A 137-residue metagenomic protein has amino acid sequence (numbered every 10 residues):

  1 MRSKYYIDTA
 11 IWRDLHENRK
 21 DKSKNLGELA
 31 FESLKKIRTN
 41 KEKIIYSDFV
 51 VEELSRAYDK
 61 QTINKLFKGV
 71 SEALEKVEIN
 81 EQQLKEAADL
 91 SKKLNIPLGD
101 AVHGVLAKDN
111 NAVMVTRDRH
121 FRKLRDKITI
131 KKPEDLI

Functional and structural regions predicted by a protein language model:
M1-I45, A57-I63, I137: Short, well-structured N-terminal submotif of metal-dependent ribonuclease cores
M1-K4, K36, G104, K108-I137: Acidic, PIN/NYN-like endoribonuclease modules and their adjacent C-terminal/linker elements
I11, V50, Q83, V102-H103 (+1 more regions): Alpha-helix capping/helix-boundary segments
I45, V77-E78, K131: General small-molecule cofactor/ligand-binding pocket signal
K60-E72: Short, electropositive alpha-helical surface patch
E75-V113, R117: Active-site neighborhoods of divalent-metal-dependent phosphate/nucleic-acid chemistry enzymes
